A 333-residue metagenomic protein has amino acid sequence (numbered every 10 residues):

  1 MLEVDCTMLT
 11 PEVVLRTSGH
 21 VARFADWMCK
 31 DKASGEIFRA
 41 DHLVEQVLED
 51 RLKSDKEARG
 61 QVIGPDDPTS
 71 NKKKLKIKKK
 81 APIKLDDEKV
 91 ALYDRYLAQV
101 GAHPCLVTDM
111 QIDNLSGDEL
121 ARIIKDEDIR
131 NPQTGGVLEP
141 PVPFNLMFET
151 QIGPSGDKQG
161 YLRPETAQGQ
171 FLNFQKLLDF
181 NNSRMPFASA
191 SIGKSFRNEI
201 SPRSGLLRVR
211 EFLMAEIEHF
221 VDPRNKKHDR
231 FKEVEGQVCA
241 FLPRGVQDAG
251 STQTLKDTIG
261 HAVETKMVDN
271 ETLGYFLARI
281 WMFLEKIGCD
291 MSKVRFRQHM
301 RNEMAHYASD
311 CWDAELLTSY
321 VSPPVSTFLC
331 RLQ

Functional and structural regions predicted by a protein language model:
M1-Q333: TRNA-recognition modules of translation machinery and tRNA-sensing kinases, especially anticodon-binding
